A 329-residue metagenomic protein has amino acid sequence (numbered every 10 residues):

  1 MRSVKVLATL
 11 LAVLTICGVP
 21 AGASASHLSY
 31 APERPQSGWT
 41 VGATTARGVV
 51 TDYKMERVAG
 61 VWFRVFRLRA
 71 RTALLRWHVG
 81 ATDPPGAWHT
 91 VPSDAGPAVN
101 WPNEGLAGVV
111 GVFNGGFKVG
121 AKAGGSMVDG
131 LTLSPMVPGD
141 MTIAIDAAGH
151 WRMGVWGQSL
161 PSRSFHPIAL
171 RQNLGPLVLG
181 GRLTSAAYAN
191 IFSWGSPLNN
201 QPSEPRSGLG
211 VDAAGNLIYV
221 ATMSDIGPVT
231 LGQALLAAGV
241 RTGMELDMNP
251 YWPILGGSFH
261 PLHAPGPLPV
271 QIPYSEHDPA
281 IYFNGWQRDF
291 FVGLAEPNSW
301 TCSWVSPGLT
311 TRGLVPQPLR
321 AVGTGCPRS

Functional and structural regions predicted by a protein language model:
M1-V6: Positively charged n-region of N-terminal signal peptides that target proteins for export
A8-G18: Bacterial N-terminal signal peptides
C17-H27: C-terminal region of N-terminal signal peptides and the immediate post-cleavage residues of exported proteins
A25-P135, W304-S329: Zymogen propeptides
F63-R67, T142, P176, G208 (+1 more regions): Conserved hydrophobic/aromatic beta-strand scaffold that supports enzyme active sites
W77-A238, L309: Aspartyl protease catalytic domain
V178-G180, W194-S306: Extended C-terminal subregions enriched in glycine
